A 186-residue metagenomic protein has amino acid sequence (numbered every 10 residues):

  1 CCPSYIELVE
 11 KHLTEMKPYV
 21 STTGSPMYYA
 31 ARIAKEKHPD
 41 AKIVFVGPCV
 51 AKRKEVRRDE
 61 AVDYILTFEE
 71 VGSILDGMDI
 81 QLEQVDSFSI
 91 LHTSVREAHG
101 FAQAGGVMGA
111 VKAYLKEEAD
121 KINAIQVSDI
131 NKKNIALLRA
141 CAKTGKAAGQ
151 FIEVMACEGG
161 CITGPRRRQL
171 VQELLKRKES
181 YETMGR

Functional and structural regions predicted by a protein language model:
C1-R186: Iron-sulfur-associated redox domains of electron-transfer enzymes in respiratory and anaerobic energy metabolism
